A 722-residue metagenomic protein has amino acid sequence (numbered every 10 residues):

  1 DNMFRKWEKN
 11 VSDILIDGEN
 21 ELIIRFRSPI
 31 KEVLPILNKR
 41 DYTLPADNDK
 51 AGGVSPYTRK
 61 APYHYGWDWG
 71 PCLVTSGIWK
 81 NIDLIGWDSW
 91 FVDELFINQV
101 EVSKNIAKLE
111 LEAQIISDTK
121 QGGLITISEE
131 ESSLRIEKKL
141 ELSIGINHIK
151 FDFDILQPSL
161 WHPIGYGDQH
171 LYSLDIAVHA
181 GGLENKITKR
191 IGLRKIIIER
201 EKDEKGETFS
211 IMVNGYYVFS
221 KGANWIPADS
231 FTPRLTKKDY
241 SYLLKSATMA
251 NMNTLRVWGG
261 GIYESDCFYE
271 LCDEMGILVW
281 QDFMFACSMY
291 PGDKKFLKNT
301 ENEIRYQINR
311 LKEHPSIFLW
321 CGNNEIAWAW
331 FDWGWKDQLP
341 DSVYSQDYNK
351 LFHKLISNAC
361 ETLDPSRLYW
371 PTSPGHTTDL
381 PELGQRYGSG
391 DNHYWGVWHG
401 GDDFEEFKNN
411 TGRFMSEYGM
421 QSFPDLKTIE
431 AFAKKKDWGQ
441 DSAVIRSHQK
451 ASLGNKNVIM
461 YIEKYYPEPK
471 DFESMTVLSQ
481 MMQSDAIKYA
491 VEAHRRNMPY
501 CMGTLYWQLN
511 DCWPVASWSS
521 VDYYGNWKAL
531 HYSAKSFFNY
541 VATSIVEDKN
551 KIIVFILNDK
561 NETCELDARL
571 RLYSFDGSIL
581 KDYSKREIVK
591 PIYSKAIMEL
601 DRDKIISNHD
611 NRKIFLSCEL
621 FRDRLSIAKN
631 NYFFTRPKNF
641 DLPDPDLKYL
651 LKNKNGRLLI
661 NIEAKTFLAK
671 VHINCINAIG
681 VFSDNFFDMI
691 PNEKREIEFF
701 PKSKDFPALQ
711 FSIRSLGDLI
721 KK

Functional and structural regions predicted by a protein language model:
D1, T58, S89, D93-F96 (+4 more regions): Active-site-adjacent substrate/metal-binding segments within catalytic domains of carbohydrate-active enzymes
D1-V92, S117-D118, L171, T254 (+4 more regions): Accessory beta-strand-rich segments of carbohydrate-active enzymes
D13-E21, E112-K202: Extended acidic/polar, glycine-enriched regions that form or flank non-catalytic beta-rich accessory modules
Y63, G70-G77, W320, N358-E361 (+2 more regions): Substrate-binding clefts and catalytic carboxylate motifs of secreted carbohydrate-active enzymes
I106-L140, I149, I552-V589, A596-M598 (+3 more regions): Beta-strand-rich binding/interaction modules
K139-S159, R571, F575-H609, I679-K704: Intrinsically disordered, low-complexity Pro/Gly/Ser/Thr-rich segments with frequent PxxP/GP/PP motifs and embedded
D168, A180-I187, D601-P643, K702-K722: Terminal connector regions
Y290-D379: Active-site neighborhood of glycoside hydrolase catalytic domains
